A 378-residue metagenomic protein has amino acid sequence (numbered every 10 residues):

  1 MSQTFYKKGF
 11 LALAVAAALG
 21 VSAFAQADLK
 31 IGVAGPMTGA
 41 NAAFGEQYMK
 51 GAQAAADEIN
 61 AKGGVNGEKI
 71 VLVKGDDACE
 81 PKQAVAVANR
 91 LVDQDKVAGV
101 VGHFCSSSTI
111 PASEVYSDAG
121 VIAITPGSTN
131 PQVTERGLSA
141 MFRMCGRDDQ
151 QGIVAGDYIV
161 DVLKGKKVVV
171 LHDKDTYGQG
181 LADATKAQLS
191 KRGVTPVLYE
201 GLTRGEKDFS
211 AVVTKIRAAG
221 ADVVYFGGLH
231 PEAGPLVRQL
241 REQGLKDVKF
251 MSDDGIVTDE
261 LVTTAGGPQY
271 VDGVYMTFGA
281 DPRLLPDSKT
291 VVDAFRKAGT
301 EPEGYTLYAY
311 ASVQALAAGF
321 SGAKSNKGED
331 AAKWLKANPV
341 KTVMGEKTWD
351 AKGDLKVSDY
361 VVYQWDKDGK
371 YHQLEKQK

Functional and structural regions predicted by a protein language model:
S2-V15, A25-K378: Extracytosolic ligand-binding ectodomains
G20-S22: N-terminal signal peptide c-region/cleavage motif recognized by signal peptidases
